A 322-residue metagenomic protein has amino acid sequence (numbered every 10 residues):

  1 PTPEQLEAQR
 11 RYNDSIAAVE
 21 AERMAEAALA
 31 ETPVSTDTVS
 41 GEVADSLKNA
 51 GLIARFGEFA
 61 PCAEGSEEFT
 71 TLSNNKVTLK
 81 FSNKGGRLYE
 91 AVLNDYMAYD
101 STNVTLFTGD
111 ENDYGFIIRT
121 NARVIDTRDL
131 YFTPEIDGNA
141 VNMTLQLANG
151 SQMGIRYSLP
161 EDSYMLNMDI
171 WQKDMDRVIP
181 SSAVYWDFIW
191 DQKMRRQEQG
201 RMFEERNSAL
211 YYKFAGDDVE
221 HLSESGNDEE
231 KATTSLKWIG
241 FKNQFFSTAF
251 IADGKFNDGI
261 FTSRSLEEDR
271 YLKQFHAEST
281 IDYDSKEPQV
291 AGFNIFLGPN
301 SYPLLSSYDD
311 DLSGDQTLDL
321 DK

Functional and structural regions predicted by a protein language model:
P3-A30: Long, low-complexity, compositionally biased polyampholytic IDRs enriched for Lys/Glu and Gln/Arg
A28-T38: N-terminal targeting leader peptides, primarily classical Sec-type signal peptides for secretion
T36-I53, C62-D321: Soluble non-transmembrane domains of integral membrane proteins
